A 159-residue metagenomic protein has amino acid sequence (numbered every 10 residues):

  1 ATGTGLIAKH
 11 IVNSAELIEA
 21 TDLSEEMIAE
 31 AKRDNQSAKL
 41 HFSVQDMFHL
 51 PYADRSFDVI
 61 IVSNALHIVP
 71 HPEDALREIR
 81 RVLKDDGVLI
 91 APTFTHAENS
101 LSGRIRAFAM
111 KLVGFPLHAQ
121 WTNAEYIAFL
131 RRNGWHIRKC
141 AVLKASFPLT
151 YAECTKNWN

Functional and structural regions predicted by a protein language model:
A1: Conserved S-adenosyl-L-methionine
T4-H49: Class I SAM-dependent methyltransferase SAM/SAH-binding core
F48-V59: A short acidic, Gly/Pro-enriched loop at the edge of an enzyme's catalytic core that lines a small-molecule cofactor
V59-H71: A short SAM/SAH-binding and catalytic strip from SAM-dependent methyltransferases
E73-D85: A short glycine-rich, Lys/Arg-flanked "PGG" loop and its adjoining helix->strand segment in the class I
I90-V113: Conserved class I S-adenosyl-L-methionine
H118-N133: Short alpha-helix
N133-W135, K139-N159: Core SAM-dependent methyltransferase catalytic element
